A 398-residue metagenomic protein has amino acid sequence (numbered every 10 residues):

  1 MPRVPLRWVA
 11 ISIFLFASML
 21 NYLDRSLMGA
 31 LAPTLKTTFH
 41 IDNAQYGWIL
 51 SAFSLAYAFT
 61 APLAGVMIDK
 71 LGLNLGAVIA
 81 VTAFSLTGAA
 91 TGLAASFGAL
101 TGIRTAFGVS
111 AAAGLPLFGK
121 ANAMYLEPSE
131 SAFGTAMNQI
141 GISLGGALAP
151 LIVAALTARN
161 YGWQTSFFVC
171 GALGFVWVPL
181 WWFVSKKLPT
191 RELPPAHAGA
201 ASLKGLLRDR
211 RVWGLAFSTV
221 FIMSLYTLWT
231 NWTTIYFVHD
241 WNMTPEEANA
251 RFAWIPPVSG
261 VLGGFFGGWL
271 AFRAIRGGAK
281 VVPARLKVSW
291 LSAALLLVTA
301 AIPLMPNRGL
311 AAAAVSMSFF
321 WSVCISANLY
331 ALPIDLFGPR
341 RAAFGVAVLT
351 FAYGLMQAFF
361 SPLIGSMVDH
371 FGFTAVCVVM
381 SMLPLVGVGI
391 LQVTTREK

Functional and structural regions predicted by a protein language model:
S26, S54-P62, A112, G146-A147 (+2 more regions): Residue-level signature of mid-helix packing/kink "hotspots" within the transmembrane helices of 12-pass Major
M28-G29, R210-F265, S326, Y330: Extracytoplasmic gate region of multi-pass secondary transporters
H40, G72, L93-A99, M305-P306: Helix-breaking motifs and short loop linkers at transmembrane-helix boundaries and internal kinks in secondary membrane
F59-A95: Conserved MFS/SLC helix-loop-helix module at the cytosolic interface between two early adjacent transmembrane helices
I103-I142: Cytoplasmic helix-loop-helix junction between adjacent transmembrane helices in 12-TM secondary transporters
N138-S185: Helix-loop-helix hairpin linking two adjacent transmembrane segments in secondary transporters
W182-S202: Flexible cytoplasmic inter-helical loops of multi-pass small-molecule transporters
I334-F371: A late C-terminal transmembrane helix in Major Facilitator Superfamily
